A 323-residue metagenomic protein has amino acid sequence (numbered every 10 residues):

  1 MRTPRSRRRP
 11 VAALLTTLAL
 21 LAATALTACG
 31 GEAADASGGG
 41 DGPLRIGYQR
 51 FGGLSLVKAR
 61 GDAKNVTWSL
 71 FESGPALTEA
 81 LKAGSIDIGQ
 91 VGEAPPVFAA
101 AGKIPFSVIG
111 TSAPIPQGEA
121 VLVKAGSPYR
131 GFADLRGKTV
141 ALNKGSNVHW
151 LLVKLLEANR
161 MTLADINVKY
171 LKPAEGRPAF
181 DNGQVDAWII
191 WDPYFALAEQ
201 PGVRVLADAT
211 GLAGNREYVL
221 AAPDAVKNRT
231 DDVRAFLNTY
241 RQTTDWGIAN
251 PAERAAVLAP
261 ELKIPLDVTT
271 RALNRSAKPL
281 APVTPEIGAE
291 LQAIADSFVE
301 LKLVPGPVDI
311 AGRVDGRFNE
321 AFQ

Functional and structural regions predicted by a protein language model:
R2-T16: Bacterial N-terminal signal peptides that target proteins for export
T24-A28: C-terminal motif of bacterial Sec signal peptides marking the signal peptidase cleavage site
G30-A33: Bacterial signal peptide processing site
D35-T162, Y170, D186, I190 (+2 more regions): Short, glycine-/small- and polar/acidic-enriched structural segments that line small-molecule recognition paths
L54-V57, T78, K82, E93-P96 (+11 more regions): Extracytoplasmic/secreted envelope proteins and their assembly/folding machinery, especially bacterial periplasmic
A94, V168-K169, A174-P260: Pocket-lining segment of extracytoplasmic ligand-binding domains
N228-L303: Secondary-structure end/capping motifs
D296-Q323: Conserved C-terminal helix/tail region of periplasmic/extracytoplasmic solute-binding proteins
